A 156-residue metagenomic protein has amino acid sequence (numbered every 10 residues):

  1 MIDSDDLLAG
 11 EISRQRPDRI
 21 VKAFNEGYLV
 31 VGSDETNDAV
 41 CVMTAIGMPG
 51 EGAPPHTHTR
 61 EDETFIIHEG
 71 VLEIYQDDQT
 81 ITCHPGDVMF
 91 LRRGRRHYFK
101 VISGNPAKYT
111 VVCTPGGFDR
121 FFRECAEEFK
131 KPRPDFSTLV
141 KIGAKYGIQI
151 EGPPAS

Functional and structural regions predicted by a protein language model:
M1-V40, E127-S156: A short, N-terminal "cap"/entry segment at the start of jelly-roll beta-barrel domains of the cupin/DSBH fold
E11-R14, E35, D78-R96: Short acidic-glycine-tyrosine-enriched beta hairpin
E26, P49, R60, Q79 (+3 more regions): A generic "binding-loop/recognition-motif" signal
G27-L29, M43-H58: Conserved short histidine dyad/triad with adjacent acidic residue
D34, E51, T59, V71-L72 (+1 more regions): Hydrophobic small-molecule pocket/channel-lining residues, especially in calycin-type beta-barrels
T36, E73, R93-D119: Ligand-binding loop in jelly-roll beta-barrel domains
R60-L72, D77: Glycine- and acidic-residue-biased ligand/ion/polar-headgroup-sensing regions
G104-A144: A contiguous, mid-protein "functional segment" used to position or interact with cofactors/ions or partner subunits
